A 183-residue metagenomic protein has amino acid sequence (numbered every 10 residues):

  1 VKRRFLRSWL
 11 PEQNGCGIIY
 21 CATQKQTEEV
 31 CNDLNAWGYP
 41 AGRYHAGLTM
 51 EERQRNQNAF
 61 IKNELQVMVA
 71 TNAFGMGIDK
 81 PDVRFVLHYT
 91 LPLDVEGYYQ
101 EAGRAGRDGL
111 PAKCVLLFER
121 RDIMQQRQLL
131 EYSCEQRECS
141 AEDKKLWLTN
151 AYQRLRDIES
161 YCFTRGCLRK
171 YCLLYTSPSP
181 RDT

Functional and structural regions predicted by a protein language model:
V1-Q136: Helicase motor core with emphasis on the C-terminal RecA-like subdomain
D122-T164: A conserved SF2-helicase RecA2
G166-L168: Functionally engaged cysteine thiol sites
Y175-T183: Single conserved hydrophobic/aromatic residue that forms the stacking wall/gate of nucleotide- or nucleobase-binding
